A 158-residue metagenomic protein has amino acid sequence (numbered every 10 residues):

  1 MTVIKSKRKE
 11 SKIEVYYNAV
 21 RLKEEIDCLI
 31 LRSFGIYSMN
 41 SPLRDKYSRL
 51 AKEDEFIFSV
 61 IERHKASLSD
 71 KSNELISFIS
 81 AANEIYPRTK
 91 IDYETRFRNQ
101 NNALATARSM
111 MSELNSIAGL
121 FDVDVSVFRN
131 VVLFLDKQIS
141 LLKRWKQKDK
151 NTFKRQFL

Functional and structural regions predicted by a protein language model:
M1-L158: Amphipathic alpha-helical assembly/interaction segments
